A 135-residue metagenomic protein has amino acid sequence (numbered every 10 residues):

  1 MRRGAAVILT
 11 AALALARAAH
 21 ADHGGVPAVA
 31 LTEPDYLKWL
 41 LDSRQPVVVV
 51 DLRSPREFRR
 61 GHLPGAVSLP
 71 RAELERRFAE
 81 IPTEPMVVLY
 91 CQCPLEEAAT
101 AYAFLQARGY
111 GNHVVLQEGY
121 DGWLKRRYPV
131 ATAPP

Functional and structural regions predicted by a protein language model:
R2-G4, L9-D35, W39-V47, R59-V88 (+1 more regions): Rhodanese-like catalytic fold shared by cysteine-dependent sulfurtransferases and DSP/PTP-type phosphatases
V49-D51: Structural scaffold elements adjacent to functional motifs in cytosolic proteins
S54: Short, glycine/acidic-enriched loop or turn micro-motifs at the edges of active sites
